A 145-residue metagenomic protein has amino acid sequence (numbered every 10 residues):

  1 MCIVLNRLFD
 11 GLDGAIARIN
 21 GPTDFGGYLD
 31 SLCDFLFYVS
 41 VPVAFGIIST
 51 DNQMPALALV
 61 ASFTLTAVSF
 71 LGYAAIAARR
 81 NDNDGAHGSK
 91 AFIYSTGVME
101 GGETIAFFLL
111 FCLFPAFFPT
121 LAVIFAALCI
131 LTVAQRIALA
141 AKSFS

Functional and structural regions predicted by a protein language model:
M1-F25, A61, F117-I130: Membrane-embedded alpha-helical segments that form the functional core of polytopic membrane enzymes, especially those
Y28-L29: Membrane-interface alpha-helices at helix entry/exit sites of multi-pass transporters
L32-S145: A feature for the membrane-embedded catalytic helix bundles of lipid/isoprenoid biosynthetic enzymes
